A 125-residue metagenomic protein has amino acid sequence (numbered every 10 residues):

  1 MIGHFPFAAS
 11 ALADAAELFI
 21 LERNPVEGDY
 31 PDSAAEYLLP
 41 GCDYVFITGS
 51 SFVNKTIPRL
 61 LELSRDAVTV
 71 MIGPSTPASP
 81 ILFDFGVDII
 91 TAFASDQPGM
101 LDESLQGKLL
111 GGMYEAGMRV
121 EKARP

Functional and structural regions predicted by a protein language model:
M1-D14, F19-I20: Internal active-site segments that recognize and position negatively charged phosphoryl groups and nucleotide moieties
A11-L12, Y37-P40, L61-D66: Short, conserved loop/helix-junction motifs that constitute active-site signature segments in enzyme catalytic cores
A15-A16, G41-D43, D66-A67, V87: Short, well-ordered alpha-helix to beta-strand connector turns
A16-F19, I57-T76: A short, gly/pro- and small-residue-rich
E22-E36: Adenosine-cofactor binding site in Rossmann-like domains, unifying the SAM/SAH pocket of S-adenosylmethionine-dependent
Y44-T48, V70: Structural motif
V53-K55, G99: Short glycine-rich, flexible loops that bind phosphorylated cofactors or substrates
V68-P125: C-terminal functional extensions of proteins
